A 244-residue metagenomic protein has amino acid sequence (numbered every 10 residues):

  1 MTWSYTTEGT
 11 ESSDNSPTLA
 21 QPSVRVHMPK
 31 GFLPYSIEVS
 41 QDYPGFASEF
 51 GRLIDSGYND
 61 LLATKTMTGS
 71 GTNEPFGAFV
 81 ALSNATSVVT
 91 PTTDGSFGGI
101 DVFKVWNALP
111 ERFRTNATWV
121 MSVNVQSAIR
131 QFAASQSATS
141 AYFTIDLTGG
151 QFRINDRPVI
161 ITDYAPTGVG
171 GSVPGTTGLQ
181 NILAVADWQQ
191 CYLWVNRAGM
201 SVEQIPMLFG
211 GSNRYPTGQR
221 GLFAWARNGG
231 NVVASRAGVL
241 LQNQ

Functional and structural regions predicted by a protein language model:
M1-T115, Q136-A138, D146, F152-R153 (+4 more regions): Acidic/polar, low-complexity extended loops/arms that serve as protein-protein interfaces in large oligomeric shells
S83-Q244: Long, low-charge, small-residue-enriched segments that form tightly packed helices used for assembly/packing
